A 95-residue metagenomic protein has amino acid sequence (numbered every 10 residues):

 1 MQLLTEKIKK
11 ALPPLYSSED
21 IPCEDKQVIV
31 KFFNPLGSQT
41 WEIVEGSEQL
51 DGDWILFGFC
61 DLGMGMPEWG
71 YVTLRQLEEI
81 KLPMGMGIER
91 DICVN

Functional and structural regions predicted by a protein language model:
M1-N95: Catalytic phosphate/metal-binding cores of nucleic-acid and nucleotide-processing enzymes, i.e., regions that mediate
